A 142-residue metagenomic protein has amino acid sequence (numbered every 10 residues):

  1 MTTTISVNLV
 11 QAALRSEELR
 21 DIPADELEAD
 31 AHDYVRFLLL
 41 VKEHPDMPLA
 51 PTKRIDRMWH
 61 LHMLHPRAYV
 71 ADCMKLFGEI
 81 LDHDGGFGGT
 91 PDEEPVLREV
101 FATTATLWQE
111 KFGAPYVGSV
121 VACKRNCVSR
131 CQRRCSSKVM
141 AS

Functional and structural regions predicted by a protein language model:
M1-S142: Intrinsically disordered, low-complexity, repeat-rich regions that form long N- or C-terminal tails or large
